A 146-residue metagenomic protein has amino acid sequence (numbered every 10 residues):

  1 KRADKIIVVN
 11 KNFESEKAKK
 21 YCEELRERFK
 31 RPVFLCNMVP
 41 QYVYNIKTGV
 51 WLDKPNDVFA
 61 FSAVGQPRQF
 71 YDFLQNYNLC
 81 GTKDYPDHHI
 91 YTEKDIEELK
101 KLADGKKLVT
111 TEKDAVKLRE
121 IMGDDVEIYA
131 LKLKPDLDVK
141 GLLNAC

Functional and structural regions predicted by a protein language model:
K1-D104: C-terminal accessory "lid"/substrate-recognition subdomains
V8, K106-K113: Acidic beta-strand-to-loop metal/phosphate-binding motif
F13-E14, A115-V116, D138: Short acidic, S/G/P-rich loop/turn micro-motifs used as interaction or catalytic elements
E24, T82, V109, R119-M122: Residue-level signal for the start and early helices of compact helical domains
V64-P67, E112-K117: Short, polar loop motifs at secondary-structure junctions
P86-H89, D125-C146: Short, flexible loop segments at boundaries between secondary-structure elements
T92-E97, T111-E112, D138-K140: A diffuse structural propensity rather than consistent per-protein peaks
D95, A103-D104, D114-P135: C-terminal, charge/polar-rich interaction regions
